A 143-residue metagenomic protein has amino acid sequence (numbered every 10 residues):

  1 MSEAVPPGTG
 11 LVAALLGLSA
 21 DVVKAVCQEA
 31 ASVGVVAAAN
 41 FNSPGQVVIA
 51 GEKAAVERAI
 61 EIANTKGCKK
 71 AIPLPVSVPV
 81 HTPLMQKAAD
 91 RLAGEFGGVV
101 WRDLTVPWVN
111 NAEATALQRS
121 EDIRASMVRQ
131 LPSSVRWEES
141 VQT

Functional and structural regions predicted by a protein language model:
M1-S134: Alpha/beta catalytic cores of group-transfer enzymes, especially the acyltransferase/condensing modules of polyketide
L131-T143: Flexible, low-complexity segments
